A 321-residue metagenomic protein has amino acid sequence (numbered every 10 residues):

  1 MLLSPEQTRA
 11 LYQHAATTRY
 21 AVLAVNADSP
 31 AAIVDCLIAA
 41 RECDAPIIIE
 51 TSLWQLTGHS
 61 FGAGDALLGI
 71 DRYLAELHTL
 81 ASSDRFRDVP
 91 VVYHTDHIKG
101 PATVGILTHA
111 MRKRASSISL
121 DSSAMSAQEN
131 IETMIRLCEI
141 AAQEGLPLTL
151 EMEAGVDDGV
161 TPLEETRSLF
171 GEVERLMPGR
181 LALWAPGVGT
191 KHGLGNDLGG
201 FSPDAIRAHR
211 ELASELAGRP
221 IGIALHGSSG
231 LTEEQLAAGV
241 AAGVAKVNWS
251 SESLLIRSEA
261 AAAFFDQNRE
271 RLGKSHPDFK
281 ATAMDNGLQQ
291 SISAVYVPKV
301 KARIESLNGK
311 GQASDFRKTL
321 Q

Functional and structural regions predicted by a protein language model:
M1-L2, Q321: Basic/polar N-terminal segments that are highly enriched at the extreme N-terminus, encompassing both cleavable
L3-T17, P30-D88, G100-R219, E233-A238 (+1 more regions): Alpha/beta enzyme core
T17-L23: Short, basic, glycine/proline-bearing loop/turn elements
Y93-K99: Short, glycine/charge-rich beta-strand/loop segments that flank catalytic centers and engage negatively charged groups
G189-K191, L212-S228, T232-G287: Catalytic-face loop-and-helix region of soluble metabolic enzyme cores
D266-Q321: Extended, intrinsically disordered, low-complexity segments
